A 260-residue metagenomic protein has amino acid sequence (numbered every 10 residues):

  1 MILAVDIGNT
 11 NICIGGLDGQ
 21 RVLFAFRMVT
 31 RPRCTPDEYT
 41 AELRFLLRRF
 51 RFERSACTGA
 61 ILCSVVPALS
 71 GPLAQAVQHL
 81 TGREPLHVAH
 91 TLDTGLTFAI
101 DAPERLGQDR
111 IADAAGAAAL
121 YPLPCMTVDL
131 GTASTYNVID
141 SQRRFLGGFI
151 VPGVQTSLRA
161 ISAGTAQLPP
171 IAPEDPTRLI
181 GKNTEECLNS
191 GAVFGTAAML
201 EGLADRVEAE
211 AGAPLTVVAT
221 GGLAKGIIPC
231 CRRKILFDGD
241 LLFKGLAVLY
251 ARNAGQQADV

Functional and structural regions predicted by a protein language model:
I2-A4, T30, C34, S157-V260: ATP-binding/phosphotransfer module of carbohydrate and carboxylate kinases, centering on a glycine-rich
I2-D6, I61, C125-D129, V218: Short glycine-aspartate micro-motif
I2-F45, Q142-P170, E174-R178: Short glycine-rich, Thr/Ser-proximal phosphate-binding strand/loop in the N-terminal lobe of ATP-dependent enzymes
L43-G59, L203-L215: Phosphate/pyrophosphate-binding loops at sites that engage ATP/ADP/AMP, CoA/4′-phosphopantetheine, polyphosphate
L47, Y121, Y250-A254: Short, hydrophobic alpha-helical segments
L47-F52, C57-Q78: Phosphate-bearing ligand-interacting subdomains that bind or position ATP/ADP/UDP/GDP/NAD(P) or nucleotide-linked
R54-V65, E84-L86, G212-G222: Short glycine-rich phosphate-binding loop at a beta-alpha junction
Q75, R83-H87, L92-G164, V193-R206 (+1 more regions): Phosphate-binding/catalytic loop of phosphoryl-transfer enzymes
